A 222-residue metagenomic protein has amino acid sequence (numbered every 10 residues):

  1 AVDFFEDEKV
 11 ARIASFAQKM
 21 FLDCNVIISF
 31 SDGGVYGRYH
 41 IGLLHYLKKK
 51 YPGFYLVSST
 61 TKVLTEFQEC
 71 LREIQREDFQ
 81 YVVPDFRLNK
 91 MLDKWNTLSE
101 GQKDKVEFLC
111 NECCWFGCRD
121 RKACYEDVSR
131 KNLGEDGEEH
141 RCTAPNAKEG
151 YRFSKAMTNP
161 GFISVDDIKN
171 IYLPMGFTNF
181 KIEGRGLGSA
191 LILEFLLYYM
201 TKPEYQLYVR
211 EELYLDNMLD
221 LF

Functional and structural regions predicted by a protein language model:
A1-C70, E77-F79, V83-F222: Active-site pocket-lining/capping segments in soluble small-molecule metabolic enzymes
